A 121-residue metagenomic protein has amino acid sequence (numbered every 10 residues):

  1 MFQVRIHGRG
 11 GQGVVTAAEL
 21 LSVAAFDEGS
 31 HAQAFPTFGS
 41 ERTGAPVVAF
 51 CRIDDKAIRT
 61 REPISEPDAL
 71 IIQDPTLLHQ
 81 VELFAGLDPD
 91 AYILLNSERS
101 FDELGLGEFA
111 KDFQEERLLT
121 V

Functional and structural regions predicted by a protein language model:
M1-V121: Active-site cofactor/cluster-binding pocket
